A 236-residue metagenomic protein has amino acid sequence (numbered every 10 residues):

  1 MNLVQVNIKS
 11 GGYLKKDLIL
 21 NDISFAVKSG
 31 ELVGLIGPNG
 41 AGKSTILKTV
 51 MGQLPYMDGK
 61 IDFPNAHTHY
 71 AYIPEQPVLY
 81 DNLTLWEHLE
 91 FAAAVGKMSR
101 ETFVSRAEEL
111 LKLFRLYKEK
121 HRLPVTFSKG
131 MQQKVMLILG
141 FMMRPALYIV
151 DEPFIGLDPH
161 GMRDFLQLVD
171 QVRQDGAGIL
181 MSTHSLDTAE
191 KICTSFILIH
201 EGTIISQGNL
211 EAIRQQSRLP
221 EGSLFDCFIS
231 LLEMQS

Functional and structural regions predicted by a protein language model:
M1-V6, S10-D22: A short, flexible loop at the N-terminus of ABC-type nucleotide-binding domains that lies
I36-P38: The feature captures the beta-strand-to-loop junction immediately N-terminal to the Walker
M51: Helix-to-loop junction immediately C-terminal to a conserved catalytic motif
E90, A94, E101-E119: Conserved ABC ATPase "signature" region
L123-G130: Conserved ABC ATPase signature
Y148-E152: Catalytic Walker B motif of ABC-type/P-loop ATPase nucleotide-binding domains
